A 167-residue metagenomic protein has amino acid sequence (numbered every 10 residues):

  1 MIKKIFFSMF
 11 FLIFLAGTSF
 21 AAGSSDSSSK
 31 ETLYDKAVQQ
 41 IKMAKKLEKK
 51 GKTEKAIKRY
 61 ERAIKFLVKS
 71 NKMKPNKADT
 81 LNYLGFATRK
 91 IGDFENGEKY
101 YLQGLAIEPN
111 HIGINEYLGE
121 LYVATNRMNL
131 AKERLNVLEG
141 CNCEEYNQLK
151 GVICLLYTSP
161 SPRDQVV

Functional and structural regions predicted by a protein language model:
M73, I107, G140-C141: Structural marker of alpha-solenoid helical repeat scaffolds
K77, H111, E145-Y146: Residue-level recognition of tetratricopeptide repeat
E120-E144: TPR/TPR-like (Sel1-like) alpha-helical repeat modules
Y157-V167: Single conserved hydrophobic/aromatic residue that forms the stacking wall/gate of nucleotide- or nucleobase-binding
